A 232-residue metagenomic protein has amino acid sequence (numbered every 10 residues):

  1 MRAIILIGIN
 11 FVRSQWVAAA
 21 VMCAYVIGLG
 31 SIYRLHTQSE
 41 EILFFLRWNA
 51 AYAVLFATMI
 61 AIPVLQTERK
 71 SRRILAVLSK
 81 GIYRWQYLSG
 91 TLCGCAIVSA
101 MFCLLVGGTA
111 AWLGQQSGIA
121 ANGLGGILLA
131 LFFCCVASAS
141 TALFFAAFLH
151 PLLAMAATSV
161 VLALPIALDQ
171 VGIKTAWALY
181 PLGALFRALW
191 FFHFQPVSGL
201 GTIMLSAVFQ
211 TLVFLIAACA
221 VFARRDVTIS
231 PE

Functional and structural regions predicted by a protein language model:
M1-V21, A147, V227, P231: Aromatic- and glycine-rich beta-strand/loop motifs that create alpha-glucan
R2-A3, K174-Q195: Short hydrophobic, aromatic-rich alpha-helical segments embedded in or entering the lipid bilayer of multi-pass
I5-I9, R84-C93: Interfacial transmembrane-helix starts/ends
R13, A18, M22-T67, S71 (+2 more regions): Secretory targeting signals
R73-V77: Short cytoplasmic-facing helical segments at TM-TM junctions of multi-pass membrane proteins
F209-E232: Junction motif at the cytosolic side of a transmembrane helix
